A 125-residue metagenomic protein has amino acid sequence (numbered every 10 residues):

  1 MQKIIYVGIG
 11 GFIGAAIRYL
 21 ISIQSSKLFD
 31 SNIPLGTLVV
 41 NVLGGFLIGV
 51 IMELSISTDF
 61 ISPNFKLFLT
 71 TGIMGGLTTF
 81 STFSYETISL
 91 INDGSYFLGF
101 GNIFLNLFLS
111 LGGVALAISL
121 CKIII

Functional and structural regions predicted by a protein language model:
M1-I125: Membrane-interface helix-loop junctions in multi-pass transporters/channels
